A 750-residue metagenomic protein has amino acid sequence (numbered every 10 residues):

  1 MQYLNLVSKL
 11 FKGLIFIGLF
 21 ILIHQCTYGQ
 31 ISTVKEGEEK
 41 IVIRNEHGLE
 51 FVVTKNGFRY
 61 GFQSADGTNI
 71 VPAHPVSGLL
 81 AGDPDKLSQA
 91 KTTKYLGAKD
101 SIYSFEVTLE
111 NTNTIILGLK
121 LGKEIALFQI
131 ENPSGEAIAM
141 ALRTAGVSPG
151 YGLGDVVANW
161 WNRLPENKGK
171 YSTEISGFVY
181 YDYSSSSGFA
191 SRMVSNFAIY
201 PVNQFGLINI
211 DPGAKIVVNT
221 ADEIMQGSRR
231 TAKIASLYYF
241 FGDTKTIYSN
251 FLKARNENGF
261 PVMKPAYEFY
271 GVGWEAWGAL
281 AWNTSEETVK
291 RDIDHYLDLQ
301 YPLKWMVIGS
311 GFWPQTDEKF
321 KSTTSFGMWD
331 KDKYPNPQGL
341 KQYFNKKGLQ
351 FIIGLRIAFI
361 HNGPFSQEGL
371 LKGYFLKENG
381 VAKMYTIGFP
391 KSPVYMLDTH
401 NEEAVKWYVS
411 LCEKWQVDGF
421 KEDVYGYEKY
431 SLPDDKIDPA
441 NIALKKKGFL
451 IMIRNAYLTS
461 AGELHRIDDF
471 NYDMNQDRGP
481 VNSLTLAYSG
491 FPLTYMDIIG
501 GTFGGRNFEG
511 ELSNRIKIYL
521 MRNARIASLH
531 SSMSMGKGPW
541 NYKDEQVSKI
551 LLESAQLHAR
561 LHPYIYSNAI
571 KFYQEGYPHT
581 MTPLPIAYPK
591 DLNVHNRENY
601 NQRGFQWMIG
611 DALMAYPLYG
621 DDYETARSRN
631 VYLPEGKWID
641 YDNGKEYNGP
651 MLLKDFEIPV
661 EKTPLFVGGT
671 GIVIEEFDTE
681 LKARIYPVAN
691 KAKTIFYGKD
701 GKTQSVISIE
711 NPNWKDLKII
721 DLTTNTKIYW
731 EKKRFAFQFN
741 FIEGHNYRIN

Functional and structural regions predicted by a protein language model:
Y3-I15: Bacterial N-terminal signal peptides that target proteins for export
G13-H24: Bacterial N-terminal signal peptides
E39-T108, A139-L153, V157-N162, K215-G242 (+1 more regions): Acidic-aromatic substrate-binding/catalytic surfaces of carbohydrate-active enzymes
I41-I43, G48, L119, A126-P133 (+3 more regions): Short, well-ordered beta-strand segments enriched in hydrophobic/aromatic residues
I125, P133-E657: Catalytic-domain carbohydrate-binding cleft regions of carbohydrate-active enzymes
D640-V660, I719-A736: Solvent-exposed beta-strand/loop surfaces of large extracellular or lumenal domains
V667-T724: Accessory, solvent-exposed terminal regions and/or long lumenal/extracellular loops of proteins
